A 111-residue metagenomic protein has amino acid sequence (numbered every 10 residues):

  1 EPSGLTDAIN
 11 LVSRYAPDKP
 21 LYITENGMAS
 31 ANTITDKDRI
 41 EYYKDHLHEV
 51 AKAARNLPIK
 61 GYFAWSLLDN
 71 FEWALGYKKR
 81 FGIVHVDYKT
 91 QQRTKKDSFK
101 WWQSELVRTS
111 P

Functional and structural regions predicted by a protein language model:
E1-P111: Non-catalytic scaffold segments within catalytic domains of secreted glycoside hydrolases
